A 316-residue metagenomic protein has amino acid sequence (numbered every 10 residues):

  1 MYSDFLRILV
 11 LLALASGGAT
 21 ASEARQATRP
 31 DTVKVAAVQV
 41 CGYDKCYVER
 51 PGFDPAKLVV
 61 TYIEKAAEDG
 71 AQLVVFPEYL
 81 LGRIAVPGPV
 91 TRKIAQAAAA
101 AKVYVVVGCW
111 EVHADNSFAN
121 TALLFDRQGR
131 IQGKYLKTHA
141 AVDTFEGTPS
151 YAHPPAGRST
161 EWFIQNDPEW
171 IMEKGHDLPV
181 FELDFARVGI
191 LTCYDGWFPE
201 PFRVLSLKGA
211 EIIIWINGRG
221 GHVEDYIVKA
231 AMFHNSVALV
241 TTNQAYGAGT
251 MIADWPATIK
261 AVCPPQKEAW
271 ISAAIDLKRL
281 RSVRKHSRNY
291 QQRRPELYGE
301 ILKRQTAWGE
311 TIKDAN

Functional and structural regions predicted by a protein language model:
R7-G17: Bacterial N-terminal signal peptides
Q26-V35, V180-G189, I212: Beta-strand-turn-beta hairpins that frame and shape the catalytic cleft of phosphate-ester-processing enzymes
A37-D44, Y62, A66-P87, I216: Short, conserved active-site loops that position catalytic residues or coordinate cofactors/metal ions across diverse
C41-P55, G147-G157: Acidic/histidine-rich helix-loop elements that form or flank divalent-metal/phosphate-binding sites at the catalytic
E78-I94, D115-F118: Metal-dependent catalytic neighborhoods of phosphoester/phosphodiester hydrolases
P87-V106, R187-V188, T192-A274, Q291: CN hydrolase (nitrilase-like) catalytic-core segments centered on the catalytic cysteine and neighboring Lys/Glu
H113-K208, N217, Y226-A230, H234 (+1 more regions): Active-site catalytic loop in hydrolytic enzyme cores
I275-N316: A short C-terminal boundary segment appended to hydrolase-like catalytic domains
